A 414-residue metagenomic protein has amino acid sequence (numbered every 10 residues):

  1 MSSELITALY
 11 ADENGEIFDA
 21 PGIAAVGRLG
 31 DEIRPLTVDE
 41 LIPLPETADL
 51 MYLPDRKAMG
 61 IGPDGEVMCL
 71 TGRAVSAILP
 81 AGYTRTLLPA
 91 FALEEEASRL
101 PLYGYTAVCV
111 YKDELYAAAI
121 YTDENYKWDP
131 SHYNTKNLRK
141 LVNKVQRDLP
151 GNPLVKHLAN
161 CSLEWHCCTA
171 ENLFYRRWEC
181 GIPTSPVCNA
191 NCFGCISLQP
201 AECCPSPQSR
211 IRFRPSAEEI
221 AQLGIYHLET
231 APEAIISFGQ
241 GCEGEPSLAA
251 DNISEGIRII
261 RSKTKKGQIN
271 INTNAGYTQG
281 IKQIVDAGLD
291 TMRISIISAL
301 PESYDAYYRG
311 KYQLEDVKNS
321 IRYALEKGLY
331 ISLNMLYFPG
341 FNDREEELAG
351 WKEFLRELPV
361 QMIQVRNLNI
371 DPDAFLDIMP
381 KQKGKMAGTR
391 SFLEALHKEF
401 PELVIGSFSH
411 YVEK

Functional and structural regions predicted by a protein language model:
M1-L149, A349-K414: Auxiliary Fe-S-binding modules of radical SAM enzymes
L138-K144, P153-T169, I196-E219, L223: Short, flexible helix-coil linker/hinge segments at the edges of structured domains or between repeats
W165-Q199, I235-F238: N-terminal pre-triad scaffold of radical SAM enzymes
E179, P183, Q199-E255, I259-G280 (+2 more regions): Core AdoMet radical
G241-E243, N274-G276, I297-A299, L336-F338 (+2 more regions): Active-site beta-loop-alpha junctions enriched in small/polar residues
A250-K266, E315-I331, K383-G406: Alpha-helix-loop-beta-strand connector modules within alpha/beta enzyme cores
Q279-D286, G340-E357: Catalytic cores of alpha/beta
I321-E347: Conserved strand-turn element in the central/C-terminal portion of the radical SAM core barrel that lines
